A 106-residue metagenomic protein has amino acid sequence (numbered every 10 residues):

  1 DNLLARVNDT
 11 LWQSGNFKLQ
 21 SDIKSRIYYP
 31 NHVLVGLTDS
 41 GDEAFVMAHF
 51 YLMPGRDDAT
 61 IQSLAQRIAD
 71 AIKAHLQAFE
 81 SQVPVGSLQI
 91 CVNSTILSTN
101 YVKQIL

Functional and structural regions predicted by a protein language model:
D1-L106: A domain-level signal for the structural core that forms small-molecule/cofactor-binding pockets and catalytic centers
